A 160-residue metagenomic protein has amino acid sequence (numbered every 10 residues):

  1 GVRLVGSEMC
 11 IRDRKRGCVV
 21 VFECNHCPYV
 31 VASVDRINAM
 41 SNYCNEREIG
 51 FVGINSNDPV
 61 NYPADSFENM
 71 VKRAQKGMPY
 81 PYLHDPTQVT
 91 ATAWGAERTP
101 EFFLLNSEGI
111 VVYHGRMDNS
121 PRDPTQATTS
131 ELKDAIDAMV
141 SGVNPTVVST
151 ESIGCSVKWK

Functional and structural regions predicted by a protein language model:
G1-G6, C10-I11: Single conserved hydrophobic/aromatic residue that forms the stacking wall/gate of nucleotide- or nucleobase-binding
R12-S33, F51, I136: Short active-site neighborhood of thiol/selenol oxidoreductases, capturing the structured segment around
K15-C18, R47-G50, M78-P81, S107: Loop/turn elements at helix/coil->beta-strand transitions in domains of secreted/extracellular proteins
H26-P28, S56-N61, N119-D123: Short histidine/acidic/glycine/proline-rich micro-motifs that form metal- and phosphate-coordinating active-site loops
V31-Q75, P86-A93: Structural microenvironment flanking redox-active thiols in thiol-disulfide oxidoreductases
N69-N106, V111-V112: Short, internal strand/loop/helix patches that form the active-site neighborhood or redox-interaction surface
L104-K160: Thiol-/selenol-based redox modules, centered on thioredoxin-like and closely related oxidoreductase domains
